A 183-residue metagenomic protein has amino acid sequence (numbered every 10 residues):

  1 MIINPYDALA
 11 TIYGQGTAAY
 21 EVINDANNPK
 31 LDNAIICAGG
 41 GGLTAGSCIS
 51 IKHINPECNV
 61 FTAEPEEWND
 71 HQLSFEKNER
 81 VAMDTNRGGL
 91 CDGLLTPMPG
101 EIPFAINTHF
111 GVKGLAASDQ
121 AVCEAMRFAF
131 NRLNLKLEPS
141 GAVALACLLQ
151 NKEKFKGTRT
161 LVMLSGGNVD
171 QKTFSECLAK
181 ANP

Functional and structural regions predicted by a protein language model:
M1-P183: PLP-dependent amino-acid enzyme catalytic core
